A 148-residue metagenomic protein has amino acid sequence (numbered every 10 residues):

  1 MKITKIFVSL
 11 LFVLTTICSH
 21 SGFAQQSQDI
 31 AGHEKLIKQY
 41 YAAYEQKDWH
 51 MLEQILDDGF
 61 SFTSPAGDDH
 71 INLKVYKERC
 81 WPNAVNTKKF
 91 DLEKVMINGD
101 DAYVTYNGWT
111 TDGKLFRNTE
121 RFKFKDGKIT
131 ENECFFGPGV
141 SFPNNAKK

Functional and structural regions predicted by a protein language model:
I3-T4, L11-L14, S19-H50, Q54 (+2 more regions): Short, low-complexity N-terminal intrinsically disordered segments enriched in polar/charged residues
Y40, M51-L52, F60, Y76 (+4 more regions): Hydrophobic pocket/interface hotspot
L56, Y106-T110, F136: Short beta-strand segments enriched in hydrophobic/aromatic residues within well-folded beta-rich domains
G59-I71, N83-V85: A short gly/proline-enriched turn/hairpin at secondary-structure junctions
K74-K77, N144-K148: Short, surface-exposed polybasic-and-hydrophobic patches located at secondary-structure transitions
K77-T119: Surface-exposed, charged secondary-structure patches
R117-A146: Short beta-strand edge/turn micro-motifs at domain boundaries
